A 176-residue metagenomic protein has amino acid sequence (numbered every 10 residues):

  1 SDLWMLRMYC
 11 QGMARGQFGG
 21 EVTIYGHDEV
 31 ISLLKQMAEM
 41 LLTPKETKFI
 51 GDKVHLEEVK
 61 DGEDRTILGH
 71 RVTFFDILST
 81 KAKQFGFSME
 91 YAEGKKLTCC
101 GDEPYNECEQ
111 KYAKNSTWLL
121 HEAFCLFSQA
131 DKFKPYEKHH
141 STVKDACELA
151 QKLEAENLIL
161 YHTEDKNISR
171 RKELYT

Functional and structural regions predicted by a protein language model:
S1-T98, P104, K111, K172-T176: Binuclear metal-dependent hydrolase catalytic cores
Y105-T176: Cap/insert and terminal regions of metallo-dependent hydrolase folds
